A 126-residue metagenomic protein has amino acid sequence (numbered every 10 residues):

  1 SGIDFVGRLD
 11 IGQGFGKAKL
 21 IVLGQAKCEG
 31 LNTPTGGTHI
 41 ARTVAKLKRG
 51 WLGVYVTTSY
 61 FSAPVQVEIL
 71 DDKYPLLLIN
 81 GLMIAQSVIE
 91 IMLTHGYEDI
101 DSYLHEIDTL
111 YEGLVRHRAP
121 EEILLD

Functional and structural regions predicted by a protein language model:
S1-D126: Mixed-charge (Asp/Glu-Lys/Arg
